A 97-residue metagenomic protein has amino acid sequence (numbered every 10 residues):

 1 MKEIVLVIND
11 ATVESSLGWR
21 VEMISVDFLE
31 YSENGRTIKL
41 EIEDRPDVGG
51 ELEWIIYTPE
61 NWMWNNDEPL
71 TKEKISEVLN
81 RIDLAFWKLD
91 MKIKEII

Functional and structural regions predicted by a protein language model:
I4-I8, V13-S15, F86-W87, I96: A composition-biased, non-transmembrane "mature-region" signal
D10-V48: Amphipathic, interaction-prone secondary-structure segments
L52-I97: Acidic, low-complexity intrinsically disordered segments
